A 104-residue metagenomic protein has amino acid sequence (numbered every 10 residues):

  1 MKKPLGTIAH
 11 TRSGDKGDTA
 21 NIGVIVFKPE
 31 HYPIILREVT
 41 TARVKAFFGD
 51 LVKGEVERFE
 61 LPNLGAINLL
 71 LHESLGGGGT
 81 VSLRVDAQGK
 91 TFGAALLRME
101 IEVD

Functional and structural regions predicted by a protein language model:
K2-D104: Metallocofactor- and cofactor-centric catalytic cores in central/energy metabolism, strongly enriched
